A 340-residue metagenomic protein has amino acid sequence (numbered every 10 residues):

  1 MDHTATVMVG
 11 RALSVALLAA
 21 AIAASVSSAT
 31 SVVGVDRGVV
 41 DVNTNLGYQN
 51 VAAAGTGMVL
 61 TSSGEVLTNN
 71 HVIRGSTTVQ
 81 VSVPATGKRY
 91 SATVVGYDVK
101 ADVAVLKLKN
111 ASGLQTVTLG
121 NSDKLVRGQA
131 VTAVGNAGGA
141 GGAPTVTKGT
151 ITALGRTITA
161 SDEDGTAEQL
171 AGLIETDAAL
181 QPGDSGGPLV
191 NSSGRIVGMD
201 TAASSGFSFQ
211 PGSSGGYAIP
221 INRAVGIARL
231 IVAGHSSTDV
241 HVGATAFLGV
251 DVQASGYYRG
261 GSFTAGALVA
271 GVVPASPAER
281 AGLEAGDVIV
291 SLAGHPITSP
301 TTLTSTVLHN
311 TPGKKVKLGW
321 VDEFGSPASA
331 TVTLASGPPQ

Functional and structural regions predicted by a protein language model:
V26-T30, N45-E65, Q80, G87-T93 (+4 more regions): A conserved glycine-rich beta-strand in the N-terminal activation segment of trypsin-fold
S28-V32, A137, S192, I196-Y257 (+2 more regions): C-terminal cap/linker of serine protease catalytic domains
S31, T93-V95, S112-G142, V146 (+3 more regions): Active-site substrate-binding loop(s) of clan PA
G34, V79-S112, L119-D123, L308-N310 (+2 more regions): Conserved catalytic-core segment of clan PA serine endopeptidases
V35, G47-V51, A85, Y97-A101 (+6 more regions): Gly/Ser-enriched beta-turn/beta-hairpin loop segments
V39-T44, V66-N70, L125-A137, I174-A179 (+5 more regions): Active-site-proximal beta-strands of protease catalytic cores
V40-V42, G57, G64, T68 (+15 more regions): Terminal peptide-recognition signature
Y48, A179, L230-S291, H295-T306 (+2 more regions): PDZ/PDZ-like groove recognition
